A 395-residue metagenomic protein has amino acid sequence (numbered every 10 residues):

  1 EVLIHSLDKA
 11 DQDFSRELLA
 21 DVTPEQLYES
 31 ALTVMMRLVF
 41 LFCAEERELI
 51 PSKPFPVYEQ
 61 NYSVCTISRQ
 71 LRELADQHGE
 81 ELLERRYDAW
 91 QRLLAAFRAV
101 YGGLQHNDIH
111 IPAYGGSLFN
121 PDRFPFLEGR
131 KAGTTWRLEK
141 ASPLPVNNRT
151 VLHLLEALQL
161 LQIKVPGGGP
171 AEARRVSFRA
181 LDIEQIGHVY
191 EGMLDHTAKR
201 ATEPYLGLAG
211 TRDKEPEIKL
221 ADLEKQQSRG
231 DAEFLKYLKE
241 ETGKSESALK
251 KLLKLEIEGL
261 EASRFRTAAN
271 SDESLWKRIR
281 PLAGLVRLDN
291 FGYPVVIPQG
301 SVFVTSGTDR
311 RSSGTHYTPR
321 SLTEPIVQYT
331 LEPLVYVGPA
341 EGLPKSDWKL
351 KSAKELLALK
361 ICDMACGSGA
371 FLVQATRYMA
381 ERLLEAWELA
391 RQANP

Functional and structural regions predicted by a protein language model:
E1-E381, Q392: Preference for the N-terminal adenyl/adenosyl cofactor-binding alpha/beta module
E385-P395: Cysteine-dependent PTP/DSP-like catalytic domain, specifically the C-terminal lobe
